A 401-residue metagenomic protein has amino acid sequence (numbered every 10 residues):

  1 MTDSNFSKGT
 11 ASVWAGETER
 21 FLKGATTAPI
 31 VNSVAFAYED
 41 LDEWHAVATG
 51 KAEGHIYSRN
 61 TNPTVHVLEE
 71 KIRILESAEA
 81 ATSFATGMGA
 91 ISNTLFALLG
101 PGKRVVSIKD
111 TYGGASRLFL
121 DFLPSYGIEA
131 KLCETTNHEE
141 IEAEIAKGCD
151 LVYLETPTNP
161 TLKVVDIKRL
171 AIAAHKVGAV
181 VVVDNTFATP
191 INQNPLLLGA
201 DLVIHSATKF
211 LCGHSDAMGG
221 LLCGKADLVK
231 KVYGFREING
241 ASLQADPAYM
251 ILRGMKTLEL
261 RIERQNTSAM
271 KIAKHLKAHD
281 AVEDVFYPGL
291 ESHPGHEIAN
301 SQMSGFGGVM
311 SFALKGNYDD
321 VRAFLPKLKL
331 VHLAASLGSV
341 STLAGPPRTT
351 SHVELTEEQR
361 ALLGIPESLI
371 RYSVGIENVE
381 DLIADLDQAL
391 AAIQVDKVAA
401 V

Functional and structural regions predicted by a protein language model:
M1-A52, N60, V398-V401: N-terminal glycine-rich, Lys/His-bearing helix-loop that initiates the first secondary-structure elements of many
T2-D3, G9-F21, A80-A281, F286 (+2 more regions): Conserved PLP-enzyme active-site core in the AAT-like
T2-T10, A15-E17, P63, C223 (+3 more regions): Positively charged, small/polar-rich N-terminal and surface patches that mediate targeting and assembly and bind
A35, D40-G89, G114-D121: Conserved N-terminal alpha-helix of the aminotransferase class I/II PLP-enzyme fold
A35, G224-L228, M255, L314-D319: Short loop segments at secondary-structure junctions
L120-D121, E129, P326, T342-V401: PLP-dependent enzyme catalytic core of the Aspartate aminotransferase-like
I251-L260, G308-K315, R371-G375: Short, well-ordered beta-strand elements within core beta-sheets of diverse protein domains
M270-V340, L355-A361, V401: Conserved small-domain helix->loop->beta segment predominantly found in fold-type I
